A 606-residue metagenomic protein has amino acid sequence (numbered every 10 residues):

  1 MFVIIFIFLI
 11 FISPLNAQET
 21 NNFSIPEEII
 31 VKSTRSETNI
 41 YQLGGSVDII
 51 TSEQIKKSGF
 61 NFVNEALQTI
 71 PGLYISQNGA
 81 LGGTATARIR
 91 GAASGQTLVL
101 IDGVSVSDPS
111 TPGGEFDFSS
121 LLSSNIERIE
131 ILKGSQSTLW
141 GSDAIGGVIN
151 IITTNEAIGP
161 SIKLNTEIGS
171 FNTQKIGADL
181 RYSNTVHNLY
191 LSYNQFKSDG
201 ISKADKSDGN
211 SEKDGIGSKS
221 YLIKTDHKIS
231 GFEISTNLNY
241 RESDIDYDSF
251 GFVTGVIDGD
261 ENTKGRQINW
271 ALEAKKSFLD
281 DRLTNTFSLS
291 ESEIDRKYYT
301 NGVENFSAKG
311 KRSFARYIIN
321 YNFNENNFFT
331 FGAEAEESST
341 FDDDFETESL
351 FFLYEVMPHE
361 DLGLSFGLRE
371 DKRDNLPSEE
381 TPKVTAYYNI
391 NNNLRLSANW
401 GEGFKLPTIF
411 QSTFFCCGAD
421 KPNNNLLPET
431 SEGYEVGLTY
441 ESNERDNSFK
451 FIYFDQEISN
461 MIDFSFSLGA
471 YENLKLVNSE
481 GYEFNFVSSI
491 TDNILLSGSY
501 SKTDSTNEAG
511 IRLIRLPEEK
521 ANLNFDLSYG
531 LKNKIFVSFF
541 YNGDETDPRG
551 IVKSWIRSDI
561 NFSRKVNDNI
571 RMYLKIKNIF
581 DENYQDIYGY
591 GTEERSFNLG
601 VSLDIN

Functional and structural regions predicted by a protein language model:
E28-K56, T86: N-terminal periplasmic "start-of-domain" segments of outer-membrane beta-barrel proteins
N64, Q68-S105: Extracytoplasmic beta-strand/coil segments of soluble accessory domains associated with Gram-negative outer-membrane
S105-K133: Short acidic/polar hinge/loop motifs at secondary-structure boundaries that mediate gating or recognition
T138, N150, A157-P160, E167 (+2 more regions): Periplasmic-side early beta-strands and strand-to-turn transitions of outer-membrane beta-barrels
R181-S183, S192, D226-I229, L496 (+1 more regions): Conserved C-terminal beta-signal and adjacent last beta-strands/turns of outer-membrane beta-barrel proteins
D226-S243, E261-N389, N447-F454, N493-S497: Face-selective signature of the C-terminal outer-membrane beta-barrel domain
G255-S277, D343, D374-P377, N389 (+5 more regions): Outer-membrane beta-barrel signature, preferentially recognizing the C-terminal barrel domain of Gram-negative
E325, M357-H359, F449, F454-E457 (+3 more regions): Gram-negative outer-membrane beta-barrel transporters
